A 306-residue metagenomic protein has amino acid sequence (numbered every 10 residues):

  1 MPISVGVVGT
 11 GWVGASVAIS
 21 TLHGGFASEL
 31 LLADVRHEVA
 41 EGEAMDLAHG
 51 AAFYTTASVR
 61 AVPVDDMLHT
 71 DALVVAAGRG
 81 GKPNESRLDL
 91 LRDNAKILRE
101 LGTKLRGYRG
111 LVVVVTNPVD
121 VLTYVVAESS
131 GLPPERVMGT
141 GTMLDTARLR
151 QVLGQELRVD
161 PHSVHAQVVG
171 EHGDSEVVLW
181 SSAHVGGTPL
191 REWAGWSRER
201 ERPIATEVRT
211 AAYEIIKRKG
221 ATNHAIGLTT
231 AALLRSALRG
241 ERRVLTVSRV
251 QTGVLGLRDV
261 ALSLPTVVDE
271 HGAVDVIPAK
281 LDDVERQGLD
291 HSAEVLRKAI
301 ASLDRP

Functional and structural regions predicted by a protein language model:
T10-G11: Glycine-rich Rossmann-fold phosphate-binding loop(s) that bind the pyrophosphate of adenine dinucleotide cofactors
G14-A15: N-terminal Rossmann-fold NAD(P) dinucleotide-binding loop
A18, L22: Gly/Ala-rich phosphate-binding loop of Rossmann-like dinucleotide-binding domains, activating on the conserved
H23-E29, G131-L132: Conserved S-adenosyl-L-methionine
E29-D71, E85, R297-D304: Conserved N-terminal Rossmann-fold NAD(P) cofactor-binding segment
A52-L111: Rossmann-like NAD(P)-binding element
S86-R150: Rossmann-like NAD(P)(H) cofactor-binding subdomain of soluble oxidoreductases
S129-R136, D145-P306: C-terminal substrate-binding/catalytic lobe of Rossmann-fold NAD(P)-dependent dehydrogenases
